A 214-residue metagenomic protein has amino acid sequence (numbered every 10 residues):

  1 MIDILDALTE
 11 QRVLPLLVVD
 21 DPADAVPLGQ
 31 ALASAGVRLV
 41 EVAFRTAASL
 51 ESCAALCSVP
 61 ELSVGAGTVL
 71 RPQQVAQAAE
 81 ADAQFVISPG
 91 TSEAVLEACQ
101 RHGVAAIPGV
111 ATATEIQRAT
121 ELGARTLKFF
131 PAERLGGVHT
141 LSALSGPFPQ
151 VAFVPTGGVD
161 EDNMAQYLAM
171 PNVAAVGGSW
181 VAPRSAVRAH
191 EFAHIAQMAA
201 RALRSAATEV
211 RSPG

Functional and structural regions predicted by a protein language model:
M1-Q84, R101, E161-D162, R188-G214: Conserved N-terminal beta1-alpha1 strand-loop-helix module at the mouth
V13-L17, V40-V42, V64-G67, V86-I87 (+4 more regions): Hydrophobic faces of well-ordered beta-strands that scaffold small-molecule active sites in alpha/beta enzyme cores
L28, R71-A81, T114-L122, H139 (+1 more regions): Catalytic cores of alpha/beta
F44-R45, V69, T91-E93, A111-T112 (+3 more regions): Short, ordered loop/turn segments at secondary-structure junctions
F85, P89-V95, K128-G137, N172-H194: Glycine-rich phosphate-binding active-site loops on the catalytic face of alpha/beta enzymes
S92-T126, F130-L135: Histidine/lysine/aspartate-rich catalytic loop segments that bind and position anionic ligands
R118, R134, H139-G157: Shared catalytic-loop signature of beta/alpha-barrel
G146-S212: Hydrophobic secondary-structure block in the mid-to-C-terminal portion of proteins
